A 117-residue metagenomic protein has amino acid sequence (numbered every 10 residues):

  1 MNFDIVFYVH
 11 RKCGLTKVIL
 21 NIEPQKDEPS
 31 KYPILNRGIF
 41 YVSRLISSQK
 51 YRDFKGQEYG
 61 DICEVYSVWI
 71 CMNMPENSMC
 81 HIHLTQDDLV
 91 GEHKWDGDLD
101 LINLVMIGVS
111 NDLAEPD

Functional and structural regions predicted by a protein language model:
M1-D117: Elongated, amphipathic alpha-helical interaction scaffolds
